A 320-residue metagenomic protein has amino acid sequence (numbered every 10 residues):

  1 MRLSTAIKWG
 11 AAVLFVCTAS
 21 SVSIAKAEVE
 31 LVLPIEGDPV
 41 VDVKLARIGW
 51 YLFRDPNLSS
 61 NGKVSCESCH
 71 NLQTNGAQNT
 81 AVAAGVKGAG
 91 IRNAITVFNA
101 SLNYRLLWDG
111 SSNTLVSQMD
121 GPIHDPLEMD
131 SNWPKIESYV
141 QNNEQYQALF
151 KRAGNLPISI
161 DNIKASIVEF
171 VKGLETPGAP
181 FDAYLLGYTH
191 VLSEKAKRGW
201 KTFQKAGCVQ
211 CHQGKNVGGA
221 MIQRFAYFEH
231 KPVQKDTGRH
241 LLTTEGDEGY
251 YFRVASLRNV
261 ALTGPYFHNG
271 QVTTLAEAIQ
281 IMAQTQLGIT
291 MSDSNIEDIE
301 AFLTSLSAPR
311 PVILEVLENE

Functional and structural regions predicted by a protein language model:
M1-A11: Bacterial N-terminal signal peptides that target proteins for export
T5, S21-E320: Periplasmic c-type cytochrome electron-transfer domains
G10-A19: Bacterial N-terminal signal peptides
